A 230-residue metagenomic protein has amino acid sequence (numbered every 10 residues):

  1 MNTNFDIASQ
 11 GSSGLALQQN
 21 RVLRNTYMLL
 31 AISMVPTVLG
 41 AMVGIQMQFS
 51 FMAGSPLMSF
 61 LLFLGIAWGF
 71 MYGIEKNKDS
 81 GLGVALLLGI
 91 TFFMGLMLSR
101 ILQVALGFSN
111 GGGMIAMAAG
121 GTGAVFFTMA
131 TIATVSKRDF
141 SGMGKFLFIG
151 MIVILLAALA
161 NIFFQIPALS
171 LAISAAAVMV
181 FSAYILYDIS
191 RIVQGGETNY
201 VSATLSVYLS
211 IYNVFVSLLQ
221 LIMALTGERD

Functional and structural regions predicted by a protein language model:
M1-D230: A hydrophobic alpha-helical transmembrane-helix feature that marks the membrane cores and membrane-interface segments
